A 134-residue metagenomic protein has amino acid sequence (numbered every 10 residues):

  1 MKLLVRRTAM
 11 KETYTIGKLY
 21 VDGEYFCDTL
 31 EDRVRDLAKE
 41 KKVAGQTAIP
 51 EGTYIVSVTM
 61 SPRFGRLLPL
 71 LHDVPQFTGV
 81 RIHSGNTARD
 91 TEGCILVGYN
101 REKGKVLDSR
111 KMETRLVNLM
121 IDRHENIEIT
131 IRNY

Functional and structural regions predicted by a protein language model:
M1-I127, N133-Y134: Cell wall/extracellular polymer interaction/catalysis modules
